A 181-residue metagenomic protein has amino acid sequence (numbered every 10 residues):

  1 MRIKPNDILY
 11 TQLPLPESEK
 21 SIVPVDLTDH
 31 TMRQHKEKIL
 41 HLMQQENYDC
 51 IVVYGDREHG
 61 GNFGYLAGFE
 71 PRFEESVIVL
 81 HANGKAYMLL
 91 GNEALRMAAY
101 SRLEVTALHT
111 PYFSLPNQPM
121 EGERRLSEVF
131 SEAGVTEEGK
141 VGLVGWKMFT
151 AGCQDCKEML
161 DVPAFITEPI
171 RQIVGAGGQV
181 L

Functional and structural regions predicted by a protein language model:
M1-L181: A composition/biophysics-driven feature that prefers long, compositionally simple stretches
